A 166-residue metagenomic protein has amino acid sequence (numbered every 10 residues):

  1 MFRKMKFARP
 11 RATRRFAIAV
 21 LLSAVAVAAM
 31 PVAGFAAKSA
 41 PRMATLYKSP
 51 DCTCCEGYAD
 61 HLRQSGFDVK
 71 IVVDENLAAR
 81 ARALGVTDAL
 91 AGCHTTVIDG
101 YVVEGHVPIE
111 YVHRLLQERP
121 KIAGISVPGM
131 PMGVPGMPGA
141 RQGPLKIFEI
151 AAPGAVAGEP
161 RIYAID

Functional and structural regions predicted by a protein language model:
M1-R11: N-terminal secretory signal peptides that target proteins for export/translocation
A12-L22: N-terminal export leaders
A26-G34: C-terminal segment of classical bacterial N-terminal signal peptides
S39-A59, S65: Local sequence-structure signature of Cys/Sec-based thiol-disulfide redox active-site neighborhoods
Y47-S49, V72-E75, H106, P128-M130: Active-site-proximal beta-strand/loop segments in catalytic clefts of secreted hydrolases
C55-D99, E104: N-terminal, post-signal-peptide region of Sec/Tat-exported proteins
A83, A89-D166: Thiol/selenol-based redox catalytic cores and closely related redox-interacting motifs
